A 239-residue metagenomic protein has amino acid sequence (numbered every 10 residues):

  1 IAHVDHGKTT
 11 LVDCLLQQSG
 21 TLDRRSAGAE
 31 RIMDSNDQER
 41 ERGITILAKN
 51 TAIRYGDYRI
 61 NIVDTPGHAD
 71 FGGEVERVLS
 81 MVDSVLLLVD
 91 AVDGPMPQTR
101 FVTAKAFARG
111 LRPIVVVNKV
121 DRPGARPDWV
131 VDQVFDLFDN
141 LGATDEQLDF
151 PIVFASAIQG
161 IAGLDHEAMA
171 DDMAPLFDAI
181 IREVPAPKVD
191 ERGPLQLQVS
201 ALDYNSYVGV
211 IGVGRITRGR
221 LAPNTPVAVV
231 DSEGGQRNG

Functional and structural regions predicted by a protein language model:
I1-V89, D93-P95, V102-T103, W129 (+2 more regions): P-loop NTPase switch module centered on the Walker A-proximal segment
H6, G72, P123-D128, G163-D171: Ordered, soluble secondary-structure elements with a strong preference for glycine-centered loop motifs and nearby
T9-T10, I114, D132-Q133, D171 (+1 more regions): Hydrophobic regular secondary-structure detector
H68-A69, V120, I158-I161: A short, flexible beta-alpha/helix-coil linker loop
L79, V85-Q147: Conserved C-terminal guanine-recognition region of P-loop GTPase G domains, centered on the G4
F138-G239: Conserved catalytic-core segments of large NTP-driven translation/proteostasis enzymes
